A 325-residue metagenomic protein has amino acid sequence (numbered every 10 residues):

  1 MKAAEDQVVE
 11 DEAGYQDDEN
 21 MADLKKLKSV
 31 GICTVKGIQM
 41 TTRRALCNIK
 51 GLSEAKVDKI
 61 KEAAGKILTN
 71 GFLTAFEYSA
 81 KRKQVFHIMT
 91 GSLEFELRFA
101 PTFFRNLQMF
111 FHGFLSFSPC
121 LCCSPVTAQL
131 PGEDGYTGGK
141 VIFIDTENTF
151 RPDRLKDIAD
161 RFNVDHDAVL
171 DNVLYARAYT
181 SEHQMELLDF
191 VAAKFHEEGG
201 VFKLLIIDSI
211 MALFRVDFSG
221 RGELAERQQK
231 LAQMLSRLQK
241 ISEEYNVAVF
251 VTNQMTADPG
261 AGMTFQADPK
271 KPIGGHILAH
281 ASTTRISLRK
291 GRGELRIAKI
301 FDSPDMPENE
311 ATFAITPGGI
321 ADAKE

Functional and structural regions predicted by a protein language model:
M1-D18: Long, low-complexity intrinsically disordered regulatory regions enriched in P/S/T/G and acidic residues that serve as
N20, L27, I38-Q39, S53: Small-residue hinge/turn detector
K25-K28, A45-K50, K56, I60-A168 (+1 more regions): The Walker A/P-loop phosphate-binding site
I38, F95, L155, V173 (+4 more regions): Residue-level signature of catalytic and energy-coupling elements of molecular machines, predominantly ATP/GTP-dependent
M89-S92, E96, S118, T149-P152 (+5 more regions): Amphipathic alpha-helical transducer elements in NTP-driven molecular machines
T90, F103-R105, S118-A128, Y136-G138 (+5 more regions): A hydrophobic alpha-helical transmembrane-helix feature that marks the membrane cores and membrane-interface segments
Y136-A225: Conserved inter-motif catalytic segment of the P-loop NTP-binding fold
Q228-E325: Phosphate-binding/switch region of NTP-binding enzymes
